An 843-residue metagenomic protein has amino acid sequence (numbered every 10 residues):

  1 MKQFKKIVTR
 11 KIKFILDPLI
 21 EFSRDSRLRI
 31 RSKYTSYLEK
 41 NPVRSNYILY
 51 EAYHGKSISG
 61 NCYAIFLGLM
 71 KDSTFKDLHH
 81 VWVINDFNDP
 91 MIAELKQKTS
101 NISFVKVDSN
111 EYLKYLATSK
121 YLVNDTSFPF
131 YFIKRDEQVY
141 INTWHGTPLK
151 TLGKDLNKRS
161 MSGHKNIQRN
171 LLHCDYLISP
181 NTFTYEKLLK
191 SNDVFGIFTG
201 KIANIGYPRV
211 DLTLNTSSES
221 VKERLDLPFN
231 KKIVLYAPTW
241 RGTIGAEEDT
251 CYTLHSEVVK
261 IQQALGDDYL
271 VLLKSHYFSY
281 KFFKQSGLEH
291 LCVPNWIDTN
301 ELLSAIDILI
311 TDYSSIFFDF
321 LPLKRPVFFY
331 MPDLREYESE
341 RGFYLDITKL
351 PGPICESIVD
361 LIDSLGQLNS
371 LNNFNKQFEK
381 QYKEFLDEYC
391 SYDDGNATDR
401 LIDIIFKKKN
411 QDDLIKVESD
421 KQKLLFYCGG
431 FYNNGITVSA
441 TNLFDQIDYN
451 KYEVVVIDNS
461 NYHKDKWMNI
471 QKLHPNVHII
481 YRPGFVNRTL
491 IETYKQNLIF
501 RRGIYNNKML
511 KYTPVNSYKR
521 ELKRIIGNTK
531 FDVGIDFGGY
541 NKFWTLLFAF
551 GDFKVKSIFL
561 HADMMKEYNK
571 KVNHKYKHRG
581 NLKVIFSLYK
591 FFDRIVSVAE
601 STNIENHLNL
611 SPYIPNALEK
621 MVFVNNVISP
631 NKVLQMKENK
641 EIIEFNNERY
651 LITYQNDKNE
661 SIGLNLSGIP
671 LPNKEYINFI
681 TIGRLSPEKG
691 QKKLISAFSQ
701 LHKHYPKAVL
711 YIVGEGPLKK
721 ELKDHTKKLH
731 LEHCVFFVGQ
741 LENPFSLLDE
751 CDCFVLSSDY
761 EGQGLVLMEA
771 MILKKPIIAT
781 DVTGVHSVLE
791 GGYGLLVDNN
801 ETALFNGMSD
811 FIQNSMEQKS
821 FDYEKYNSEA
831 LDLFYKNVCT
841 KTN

Functional and structural regions predicted by a protein language model:
S59-F66, Y207-F282, S439, P630-S667 (+3 more regions): Conserved catalytic-core segment of nucleotide-activated headgroup transferases in glycan assembly
E111, S162-S179, L522-N528, K575-S597: Membrane-proximal helix-turn-helix segments that form the acceptor-binding/catalytic region of lipid-linked
R135-G153, F328, V533-I535, A549-Y568 (+1 more regions): Active-site proximal beta-strand in glycosyltransferases
Y176-T199, K590-E619, I628-Q655: A short, active-site helix/loop in glycosyltransferases that binds the activated sugar's phosphate group
I310, P326-Y337, P776-A779: Short hydrophobic beta-strand element within catalytic cores of glycosyltransferases and related nucleotide-activated
E338-T348, L767-E769, V782-L796: Short acidic/histidine- and often glycine-rich active-site loop of Leloir-type glycosyltransferases that engages
P353-I358, G791-T802, D810-S815: Conserved acidic donor-binding segment of nucleotide-sugar-dependent glycosyltransferases
Q740, D759: Aromatic "clamp/platform" in nucleotide-sugar-dependent glycosyltransferases that forms part of the donor/acceptor
